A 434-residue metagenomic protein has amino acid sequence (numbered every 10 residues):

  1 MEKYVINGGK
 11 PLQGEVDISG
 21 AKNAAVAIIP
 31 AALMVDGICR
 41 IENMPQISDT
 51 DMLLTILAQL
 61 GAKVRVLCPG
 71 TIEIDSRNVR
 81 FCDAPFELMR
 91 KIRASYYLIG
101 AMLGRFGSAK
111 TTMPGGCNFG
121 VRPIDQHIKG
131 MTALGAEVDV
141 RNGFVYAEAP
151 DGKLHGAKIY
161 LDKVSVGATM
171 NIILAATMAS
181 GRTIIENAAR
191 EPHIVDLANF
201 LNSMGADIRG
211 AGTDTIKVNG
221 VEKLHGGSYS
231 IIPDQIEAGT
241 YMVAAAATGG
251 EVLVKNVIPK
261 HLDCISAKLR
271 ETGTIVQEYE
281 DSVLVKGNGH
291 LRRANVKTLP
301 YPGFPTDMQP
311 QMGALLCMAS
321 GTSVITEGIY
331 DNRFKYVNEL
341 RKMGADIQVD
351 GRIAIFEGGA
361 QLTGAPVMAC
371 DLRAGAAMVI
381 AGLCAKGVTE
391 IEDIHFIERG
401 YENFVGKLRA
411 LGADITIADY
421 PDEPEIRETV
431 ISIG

Functional and structural regions predicted by a protein language model:
M1-G434: Short, structured segments at the rim of ligand-binding sites
